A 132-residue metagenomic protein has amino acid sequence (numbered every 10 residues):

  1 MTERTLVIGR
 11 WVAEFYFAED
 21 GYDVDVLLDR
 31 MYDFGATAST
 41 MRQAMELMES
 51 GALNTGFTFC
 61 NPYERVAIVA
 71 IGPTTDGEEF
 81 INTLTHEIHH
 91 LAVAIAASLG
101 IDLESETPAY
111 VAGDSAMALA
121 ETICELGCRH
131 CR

Functional and structural regions predicted by a protein language model:
M1-L53: Non-catalytic terminal regions of proteins
Y32-E78, A94: Active-site scaffold of zinc-dependent metalloenzymes
E78-N82, S98: Alpha-helical hydrophobic/aromatic positions enriched in membrane-embedded helices and signal peptides
N82-A94: Active-site recognition of the HExxH zinc-binding catalytic motif
A94-G100: Short helix/strand-bridging catalytic loops that position acidic/His residues to coordinate divalent metals and engage
D102-R132: Post-HExxH zinc-binding segment in Zn-dependent metallohydrolases
